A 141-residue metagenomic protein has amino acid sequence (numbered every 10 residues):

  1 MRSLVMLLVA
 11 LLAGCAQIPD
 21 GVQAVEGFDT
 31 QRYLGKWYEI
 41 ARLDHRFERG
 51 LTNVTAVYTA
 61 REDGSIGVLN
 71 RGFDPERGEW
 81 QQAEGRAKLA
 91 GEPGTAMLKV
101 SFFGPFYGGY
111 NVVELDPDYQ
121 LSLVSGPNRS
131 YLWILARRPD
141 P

Functional and structural regions predicted by a protein language model:
R2-S3, S65: Solvent-exposed, well-ordered amphipathic alpha-helical segments that flank/support binding or catalytic loops
S3-A13: Bacterial N-terminal signal peptides
C15-P141: A beta-rich soluble binding module of mature secreted/lumenal proteins
